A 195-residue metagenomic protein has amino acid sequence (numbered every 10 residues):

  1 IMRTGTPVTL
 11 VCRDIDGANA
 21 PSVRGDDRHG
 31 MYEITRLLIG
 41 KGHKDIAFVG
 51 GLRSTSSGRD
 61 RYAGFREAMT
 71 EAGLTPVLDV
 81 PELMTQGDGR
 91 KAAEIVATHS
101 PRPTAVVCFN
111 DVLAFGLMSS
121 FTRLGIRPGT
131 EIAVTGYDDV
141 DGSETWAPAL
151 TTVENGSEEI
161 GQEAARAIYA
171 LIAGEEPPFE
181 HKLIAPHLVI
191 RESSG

Functional and structural regions predicted by a protein language model:
R3-G195: Bacterial carbohydrate/catabolite-sensing allosteric modules
